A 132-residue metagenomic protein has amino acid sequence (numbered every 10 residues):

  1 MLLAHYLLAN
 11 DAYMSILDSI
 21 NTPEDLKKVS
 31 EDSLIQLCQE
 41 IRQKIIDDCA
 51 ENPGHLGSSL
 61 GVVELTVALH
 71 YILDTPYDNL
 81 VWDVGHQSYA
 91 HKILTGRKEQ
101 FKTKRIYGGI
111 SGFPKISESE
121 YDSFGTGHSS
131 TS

Functional and structural regions predicted by a protein language model:
M1-Y13: N-terminal amphipathic/basic-hydrophobic helices that include classical n-h-c signal peptides and signal-anchor
A4-H5, S30, S58, Y77: Generic secretory/membrane-interface signal
H5, Q36-Q39, Q43, Q87 (+1 more regions): Residue-identity detector for glutamine
N10-D48: Cofactor-/ligand-binding subdomain signature composed of acidic, glycine-rich, tryptophan-containing flexible loops
N10-Y13, L56-S132: Cofactor-binding active-site loop characterized by glycine-rich and histidine/acidic residues
T22-D25, I46-G54, E118-G125: Glycine- and acidic
K28, E51, Y71-D74: Secondary-structure boundary motif
S33, I41-D48, N52-L56, P76 (+1 more regions): Short secondary-structure junctions and interdomain/linker hinges
